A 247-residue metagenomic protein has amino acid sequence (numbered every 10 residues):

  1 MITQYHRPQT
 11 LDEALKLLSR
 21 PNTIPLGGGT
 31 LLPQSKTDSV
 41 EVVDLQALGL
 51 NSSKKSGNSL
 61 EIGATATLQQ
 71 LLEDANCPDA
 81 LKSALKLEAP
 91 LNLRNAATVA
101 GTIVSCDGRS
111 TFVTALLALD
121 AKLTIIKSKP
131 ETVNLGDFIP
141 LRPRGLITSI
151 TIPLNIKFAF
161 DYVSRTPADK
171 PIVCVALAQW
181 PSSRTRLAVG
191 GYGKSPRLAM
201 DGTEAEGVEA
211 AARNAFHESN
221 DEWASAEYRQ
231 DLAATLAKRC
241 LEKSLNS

Functional and structural regions predicted by a protein language model:
M1-S247: C-terminal structural segment of proteins
